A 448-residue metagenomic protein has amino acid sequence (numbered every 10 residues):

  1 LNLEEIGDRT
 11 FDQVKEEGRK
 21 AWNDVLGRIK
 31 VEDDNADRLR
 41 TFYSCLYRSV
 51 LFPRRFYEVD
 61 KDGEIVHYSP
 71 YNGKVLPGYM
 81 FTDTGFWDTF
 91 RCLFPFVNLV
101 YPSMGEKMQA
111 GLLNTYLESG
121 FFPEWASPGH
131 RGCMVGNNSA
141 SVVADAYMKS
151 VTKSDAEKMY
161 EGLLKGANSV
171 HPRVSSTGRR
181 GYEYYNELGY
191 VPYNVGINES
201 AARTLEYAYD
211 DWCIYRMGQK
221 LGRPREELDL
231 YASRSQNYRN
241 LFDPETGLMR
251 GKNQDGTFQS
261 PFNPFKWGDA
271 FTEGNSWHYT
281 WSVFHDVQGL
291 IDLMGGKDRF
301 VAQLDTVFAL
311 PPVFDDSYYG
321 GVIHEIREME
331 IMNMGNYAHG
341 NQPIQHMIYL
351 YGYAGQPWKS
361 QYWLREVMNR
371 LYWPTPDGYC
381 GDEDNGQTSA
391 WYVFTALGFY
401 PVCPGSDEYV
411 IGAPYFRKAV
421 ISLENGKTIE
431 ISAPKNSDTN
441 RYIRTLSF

Functional and structural regions predicted by a protein language model:
L1-M80, F121-E124, K153, E157-N168: Acidic/polar, glycine-enriched structural segments that form the non-catalytic walls/loops of the carbohydrate-binding
C45, L112-S119, E124-S127, G218: Primarily short, surface-exposed interaction patches in extracytoplasmic proteins
R55-D62, P95-N98, E106-Q109, P123 (+4 more regions): Short, solvent-exposed loop/turn and secondary-structure capping segments
D60-P70, F90-L99, S103-L113, W212-Q219: Glycine-rich phosphate-binding loop of nucleotide-binding enzymes
L76-R91, L99-Y101, A140, S150-E430 (+1 more regions): Active-site core of glycosidic bond-cleaving carbohydrate-active enzymes
F90-L93, G105-A110, T115, A126 (+3 more regions): Mobile, glycine-rich extracellular loop/lid and propeptide segments that shape or gate substrate/ligand access
V143: Active-site and NAD+-binding cores of ADP-ribose-processing enzymes
K435-F448: C-terminal beta-sandwich/jelly-roll accessory domains of carbohydrate-active enzymes
